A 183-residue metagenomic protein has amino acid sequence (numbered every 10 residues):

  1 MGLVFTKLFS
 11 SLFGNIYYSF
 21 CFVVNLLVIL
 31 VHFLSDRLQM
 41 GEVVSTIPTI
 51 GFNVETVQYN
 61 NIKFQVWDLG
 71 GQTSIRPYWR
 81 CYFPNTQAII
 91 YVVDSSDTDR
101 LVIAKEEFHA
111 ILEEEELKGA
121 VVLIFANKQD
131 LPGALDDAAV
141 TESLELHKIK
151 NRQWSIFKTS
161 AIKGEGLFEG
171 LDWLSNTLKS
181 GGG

Functional and structural regions predicted by a protein language model:
M1-G183: TRAFAC-class small GTPase G-domain
